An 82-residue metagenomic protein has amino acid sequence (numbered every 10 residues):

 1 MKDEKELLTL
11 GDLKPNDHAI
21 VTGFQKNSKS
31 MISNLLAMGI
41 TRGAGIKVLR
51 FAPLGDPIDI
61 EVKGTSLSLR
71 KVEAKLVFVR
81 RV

Functional and structural regions predicted by a protein language model:
M1-K14, E73-V82: Extended boundary segments
L10, L35-G39: Short, surface-exposed secondary-structure edge patches
S30-N34: Short alpha-helix capping/helix-loop boundary micro-motifs
I58-V82: C-terminal structural segments of small proteins and small subunits
